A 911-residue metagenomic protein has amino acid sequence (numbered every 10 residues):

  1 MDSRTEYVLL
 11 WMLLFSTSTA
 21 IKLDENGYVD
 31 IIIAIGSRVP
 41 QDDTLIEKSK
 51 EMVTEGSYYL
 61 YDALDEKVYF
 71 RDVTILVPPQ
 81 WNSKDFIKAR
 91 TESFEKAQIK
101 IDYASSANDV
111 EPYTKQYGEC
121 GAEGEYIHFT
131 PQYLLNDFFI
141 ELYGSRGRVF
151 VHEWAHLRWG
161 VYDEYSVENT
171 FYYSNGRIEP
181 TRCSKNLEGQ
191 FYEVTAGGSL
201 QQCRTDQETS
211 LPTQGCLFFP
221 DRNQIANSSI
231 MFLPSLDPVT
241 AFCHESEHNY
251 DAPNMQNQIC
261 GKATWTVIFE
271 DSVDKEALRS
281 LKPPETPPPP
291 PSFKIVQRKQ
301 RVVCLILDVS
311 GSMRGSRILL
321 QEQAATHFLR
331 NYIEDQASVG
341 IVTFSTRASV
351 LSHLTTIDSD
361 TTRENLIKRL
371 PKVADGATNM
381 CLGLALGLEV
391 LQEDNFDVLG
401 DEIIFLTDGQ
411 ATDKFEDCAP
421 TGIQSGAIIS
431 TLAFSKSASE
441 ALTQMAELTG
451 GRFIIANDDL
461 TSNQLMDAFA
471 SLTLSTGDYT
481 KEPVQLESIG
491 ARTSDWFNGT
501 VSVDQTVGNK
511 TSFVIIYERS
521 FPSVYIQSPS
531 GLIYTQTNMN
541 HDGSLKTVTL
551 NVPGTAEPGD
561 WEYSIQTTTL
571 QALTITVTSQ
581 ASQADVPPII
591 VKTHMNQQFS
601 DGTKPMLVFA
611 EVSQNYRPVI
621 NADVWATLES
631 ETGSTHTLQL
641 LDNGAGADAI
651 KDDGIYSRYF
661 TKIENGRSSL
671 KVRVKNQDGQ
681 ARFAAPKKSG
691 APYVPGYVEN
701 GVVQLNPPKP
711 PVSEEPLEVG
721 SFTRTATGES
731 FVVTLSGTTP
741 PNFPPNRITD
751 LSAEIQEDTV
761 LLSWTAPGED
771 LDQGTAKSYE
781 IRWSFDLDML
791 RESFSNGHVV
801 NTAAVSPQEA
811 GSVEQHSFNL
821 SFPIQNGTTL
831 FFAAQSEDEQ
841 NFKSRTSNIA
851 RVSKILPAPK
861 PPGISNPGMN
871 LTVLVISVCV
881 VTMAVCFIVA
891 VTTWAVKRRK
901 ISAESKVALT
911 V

Functional and structural regions predicted by a protein language model:
S16, D251-L305, G311-I318: Acidic, polar low-complexity linker/tail segments
T19-E123, A324-A325: Zn2+-dependent metallopeptidase catalytic core
Q297-S338, V342-T476: Exposed acidic/Ser/Thr-rich ligand/metal-binding surfaces
E757-G774: Conserved aromatic anchor
A776-N826: Recognizes extended acidic, P/S/T-rich segments that occur within or adjacent to Ig-like beta-sandwich modules
N819-S844: Beta-strand-rich modules
E837-G863: Extracellular fibronectin type III
V875-S877, V881-R899: Single-pass type I membrane-protein transmembrane alpha-helix
